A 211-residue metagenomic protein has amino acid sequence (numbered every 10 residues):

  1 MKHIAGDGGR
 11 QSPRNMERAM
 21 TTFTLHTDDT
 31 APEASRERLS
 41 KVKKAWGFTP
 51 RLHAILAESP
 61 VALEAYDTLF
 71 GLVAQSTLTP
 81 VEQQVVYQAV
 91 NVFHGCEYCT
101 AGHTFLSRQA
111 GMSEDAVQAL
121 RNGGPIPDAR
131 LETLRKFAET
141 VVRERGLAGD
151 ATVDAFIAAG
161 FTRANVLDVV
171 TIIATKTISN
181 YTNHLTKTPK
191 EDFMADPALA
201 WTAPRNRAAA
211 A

Functional and structural regions predicted by a protein language model:
H3-I4, Q11-A211: Hydrophobic alpha-helical segments
